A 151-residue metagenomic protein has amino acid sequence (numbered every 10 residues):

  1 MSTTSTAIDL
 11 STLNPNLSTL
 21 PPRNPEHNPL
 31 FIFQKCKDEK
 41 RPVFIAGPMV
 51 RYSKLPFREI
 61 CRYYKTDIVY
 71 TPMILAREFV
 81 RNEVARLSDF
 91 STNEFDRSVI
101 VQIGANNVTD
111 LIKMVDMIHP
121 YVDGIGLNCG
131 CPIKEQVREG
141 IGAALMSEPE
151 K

Functional and structural regions predicted by a protein language model:
M1-E39: Eukaryotic N-terminal low-complexity, Ser/Thr- and Lys/Arg-rich leader segments that predominantly function as
L20-C36, M49-I118: Glycine-rich, positively charged N-terminal anion/phosphate-binding segment
P42-F44: Extreme N-terminal starter segment of soluble prokaryotic enzymes
D96-K151: Active-site beta->alpha loop and helix N-cap motifs at the rims of alpha/beta catalytic domains
